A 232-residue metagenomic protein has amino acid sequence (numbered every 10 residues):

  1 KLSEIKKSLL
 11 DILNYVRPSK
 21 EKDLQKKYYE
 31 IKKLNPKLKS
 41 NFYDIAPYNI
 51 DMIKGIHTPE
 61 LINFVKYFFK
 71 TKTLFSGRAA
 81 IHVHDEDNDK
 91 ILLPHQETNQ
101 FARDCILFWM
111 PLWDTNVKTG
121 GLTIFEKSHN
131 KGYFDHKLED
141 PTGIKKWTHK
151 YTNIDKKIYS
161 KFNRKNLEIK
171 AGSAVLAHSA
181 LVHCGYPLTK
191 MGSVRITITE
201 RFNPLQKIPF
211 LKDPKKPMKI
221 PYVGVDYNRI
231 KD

Functional and structural regions predicted by a protein language model:
K1, I81-V83, N99, D114-V117 (+3 more regions): Short, solvent-exposed loop/turn segments at secondary-structure junctions
K1-P94: Non-heme Fe(II)-dependent double-stranded beta-helix
S19-Q25, F134-E139, A174-L176, A180-D232: Non-heme Fe(II)/2-oxoglutarate
L61, L93-C105, I169, S193-V194: A short beta-loop-beta micro-motif enriched in histidine and acidic residues
T71-L74, T98-F101, M110-G121, S128-H129: Active-site region of the double-stranded beta-helix
N88-P94, C105, K118-I124, Y133-K137 (+1 more regions): A short secondary-structure junction signal
F101-V117, E168-A171, L176, R201-L205: Short, conserved beta-strand element in jelly-roll/cupin
K118-V182: Double-stranded beta-helix
